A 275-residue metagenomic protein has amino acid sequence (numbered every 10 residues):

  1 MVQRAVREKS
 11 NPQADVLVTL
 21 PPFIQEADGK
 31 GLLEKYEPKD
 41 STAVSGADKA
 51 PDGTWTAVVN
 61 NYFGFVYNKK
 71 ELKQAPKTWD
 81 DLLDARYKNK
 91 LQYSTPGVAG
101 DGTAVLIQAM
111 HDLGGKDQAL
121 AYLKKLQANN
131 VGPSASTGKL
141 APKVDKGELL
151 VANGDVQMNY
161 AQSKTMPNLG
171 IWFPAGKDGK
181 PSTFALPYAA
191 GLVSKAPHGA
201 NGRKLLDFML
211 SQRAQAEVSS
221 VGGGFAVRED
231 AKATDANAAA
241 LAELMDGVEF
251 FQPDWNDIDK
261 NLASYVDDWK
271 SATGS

Functional and structural regions predicted by a protein language model:
V2, V6, Q13-E148, P181: Extracytoplasmic ligand-binding site segments that recognize negatively charged/polar headgroups
K9, L113, M166, G222: Active-site catalytic pocket residues across diverse enzymes, especially alpha/beta-hydrolases
P22-D28, D145, L150-G170: A ligand-binding cleft/hinge motif common to bilobed small-molecule-binding domains
G64-E71, L106-M110, A185-G199, E217-S220: A bilobed periplasmic-binding-protein/Venus flytrap-type ligand-binding module shared by bacterial periplasmic
D80-L83, M110, L123-K124, A141 (+6 more regions): Non-transmembrane alpha-helical segments in soluble domains of secreted/periplasmic/extracellular proteins
K116-Q118, G224-S275: An extracytoplasmic/periplasmic, membrane-proximal ligand-sensing/linker region
V156-L192: A beta-strand-loop signature enriched in Asp, Gly, Thr, and Trp that corresponds to the sialidase/neuraminidase Asp-box
V193-E249: Mature extracytoplasmic/periplasmic domains
